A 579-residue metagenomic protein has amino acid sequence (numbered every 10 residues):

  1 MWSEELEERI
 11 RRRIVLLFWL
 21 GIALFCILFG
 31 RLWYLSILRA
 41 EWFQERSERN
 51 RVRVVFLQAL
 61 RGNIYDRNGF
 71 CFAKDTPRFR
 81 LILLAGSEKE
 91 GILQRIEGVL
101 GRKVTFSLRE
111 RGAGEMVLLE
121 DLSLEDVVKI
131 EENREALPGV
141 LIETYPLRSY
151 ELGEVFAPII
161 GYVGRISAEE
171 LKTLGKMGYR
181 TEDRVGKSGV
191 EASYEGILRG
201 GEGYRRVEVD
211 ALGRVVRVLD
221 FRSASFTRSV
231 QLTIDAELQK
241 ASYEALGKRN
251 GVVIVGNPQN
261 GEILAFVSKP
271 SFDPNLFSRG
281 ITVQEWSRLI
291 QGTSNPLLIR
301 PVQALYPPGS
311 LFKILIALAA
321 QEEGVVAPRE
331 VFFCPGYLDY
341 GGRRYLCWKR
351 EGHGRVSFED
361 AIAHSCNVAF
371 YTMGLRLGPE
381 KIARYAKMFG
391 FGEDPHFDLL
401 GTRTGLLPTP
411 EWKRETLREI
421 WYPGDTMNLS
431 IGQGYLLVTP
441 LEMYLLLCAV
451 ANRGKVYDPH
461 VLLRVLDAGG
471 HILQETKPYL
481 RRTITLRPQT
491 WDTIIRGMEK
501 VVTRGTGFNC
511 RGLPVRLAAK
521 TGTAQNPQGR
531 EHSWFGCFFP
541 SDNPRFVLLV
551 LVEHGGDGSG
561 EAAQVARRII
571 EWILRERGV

Functional and structural regions predicted by a protein language model:
M1-E4, A73, V209-L219, P258-L311 (+2 more regions): Beta-lactam-recognizing serine transpeptidase/beta-lactamase-like catalytic domain environment
M1-V283, T293, L305, E330-F333 (+7 more regions): Periplasmic/cell-envelope proteins involved in peptidoglycan metabolism and beta-lactam response
